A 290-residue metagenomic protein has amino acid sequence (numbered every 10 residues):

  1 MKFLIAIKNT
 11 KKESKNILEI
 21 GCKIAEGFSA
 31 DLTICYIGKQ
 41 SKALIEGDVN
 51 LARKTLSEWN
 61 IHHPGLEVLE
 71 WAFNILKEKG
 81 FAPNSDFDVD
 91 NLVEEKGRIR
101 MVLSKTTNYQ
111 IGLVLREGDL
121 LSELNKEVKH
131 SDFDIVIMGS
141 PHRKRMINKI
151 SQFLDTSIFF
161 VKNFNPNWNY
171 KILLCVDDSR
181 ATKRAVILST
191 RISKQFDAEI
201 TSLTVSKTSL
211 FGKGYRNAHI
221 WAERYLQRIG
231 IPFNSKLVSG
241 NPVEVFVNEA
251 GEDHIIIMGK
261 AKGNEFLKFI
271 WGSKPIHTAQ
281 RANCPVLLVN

Functional and structural regions predicted by a protein language model:
M1-H62, Y170-K236: Small/aliphatic-rich secondary-structure junction motif
E13, L18-I20, A25, L113-P166 (+1 more regions): Gly/Ser-rich helix-loop-strand patches that form or flank binding pockets for ribonucleotide-derived cofactors
G21, A72, L124, S189 (+3 more regions): Aromatic/hydrophobic pocket-lining residues that form π-stacking "cages" and hydrophobic walls in ligand
S41-K42, L92-V93, K144, N167 (+3 more regions): Short secondary-structure capping/turn micro-motifs that flank functional sites
W59, N74-V136, R228-F266, C284: Structural beta-alpha unit
I61, G65-L76, H219: N-terminal membrane-insertion helices
M101-K105, V161-W168: Short boundary motifs at domain starts and secondary-structure transition points
S202-T204, F211-H254, F266, G272-S273 (+3 more regions): Structured core of small recognition/catalytic domains
